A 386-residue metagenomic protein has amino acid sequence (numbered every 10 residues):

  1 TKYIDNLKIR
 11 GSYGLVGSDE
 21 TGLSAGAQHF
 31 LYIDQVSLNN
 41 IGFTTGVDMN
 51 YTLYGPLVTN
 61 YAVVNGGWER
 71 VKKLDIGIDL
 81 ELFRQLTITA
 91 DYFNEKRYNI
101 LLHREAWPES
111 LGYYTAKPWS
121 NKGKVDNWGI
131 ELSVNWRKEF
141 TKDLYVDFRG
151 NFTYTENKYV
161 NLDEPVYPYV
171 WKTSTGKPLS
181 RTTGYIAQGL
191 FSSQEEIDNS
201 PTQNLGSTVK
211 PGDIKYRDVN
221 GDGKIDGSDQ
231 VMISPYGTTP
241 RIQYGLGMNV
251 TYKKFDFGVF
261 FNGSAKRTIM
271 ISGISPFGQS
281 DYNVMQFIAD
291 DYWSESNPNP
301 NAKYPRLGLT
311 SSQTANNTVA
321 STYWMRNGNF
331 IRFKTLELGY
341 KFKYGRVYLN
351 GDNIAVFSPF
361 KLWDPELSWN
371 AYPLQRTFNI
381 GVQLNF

Functional and structural regions predicted by a protein language model:
T1-S180, A320-F386: Extracellular/periplasmic, surface-exposed regions of secreted and cell-surface proteins
Q35-Y61, T175-G237, Q286-T322: Flexible glycine-rich, low-complexity coil/linker segments exposed to the extracellular/periplasmic environment
H103-A106, I225-G227, S275-F277: Conserved active-site-proximal loop/helix segments of enzymes involved in bacterial cell-wall and related
S120-P240, T251, N262-R267, G273: Gram-negative outer-membrane beta-barrel transporters
P211, S264-G345, G351: Extracytoplasmic gating/loop element in the C-terminal half of outer-membrane beta-barrel translocons and assembly
